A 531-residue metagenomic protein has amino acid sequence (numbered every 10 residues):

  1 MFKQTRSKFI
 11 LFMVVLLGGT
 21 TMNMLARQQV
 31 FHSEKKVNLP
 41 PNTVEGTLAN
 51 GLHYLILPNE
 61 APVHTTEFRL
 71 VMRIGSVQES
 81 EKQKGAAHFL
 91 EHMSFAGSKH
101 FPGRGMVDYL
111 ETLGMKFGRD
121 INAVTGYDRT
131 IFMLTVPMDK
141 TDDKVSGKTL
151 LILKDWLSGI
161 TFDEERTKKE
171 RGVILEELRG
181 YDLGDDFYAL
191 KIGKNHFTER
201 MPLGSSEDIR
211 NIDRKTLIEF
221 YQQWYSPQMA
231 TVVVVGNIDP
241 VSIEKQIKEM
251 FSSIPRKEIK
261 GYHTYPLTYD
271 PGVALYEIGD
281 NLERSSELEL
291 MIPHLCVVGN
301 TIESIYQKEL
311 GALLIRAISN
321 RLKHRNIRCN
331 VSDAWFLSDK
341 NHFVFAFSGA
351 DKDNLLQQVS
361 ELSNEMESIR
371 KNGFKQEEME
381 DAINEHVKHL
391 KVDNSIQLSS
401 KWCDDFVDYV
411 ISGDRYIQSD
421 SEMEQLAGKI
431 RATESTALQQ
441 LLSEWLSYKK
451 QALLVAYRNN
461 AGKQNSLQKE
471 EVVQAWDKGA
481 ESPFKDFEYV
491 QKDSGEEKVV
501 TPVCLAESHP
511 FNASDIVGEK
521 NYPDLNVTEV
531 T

Functional and structural regions predicted by a protein language model:
F2-L11: Bacterial N-terminal signal peptides that target proteins for export
L11-T20: Bacterial N-terminal signal peptides
N23-I56, D239-P293, N300, S304 (+5 more regions): Proteolytic maturation boundary segments
V30-H32, K99, M106-F220, P266-T268 (+4 more regions): Acidic/histidine-enriched segments that form metal/cofactor-coordinating and catalytic pocket/exosite environments
E67-T135, L183-G184, E199-L203, L313-N341 (+1 more regions): M16/MPP (pitrilysin/insulinase) zinc-metallopeptidase core fold and M16-derived inactive scaffolds
L217-E249, K450-Q451: Non-catalytic, conformational "gating/processing" segments within enzyme and secreted inhibitor domains
H294-L295, N300-Q376: Structured mid-domain segments that build the active-site/substrate or prosthetic-cofactor binding neighborhood
